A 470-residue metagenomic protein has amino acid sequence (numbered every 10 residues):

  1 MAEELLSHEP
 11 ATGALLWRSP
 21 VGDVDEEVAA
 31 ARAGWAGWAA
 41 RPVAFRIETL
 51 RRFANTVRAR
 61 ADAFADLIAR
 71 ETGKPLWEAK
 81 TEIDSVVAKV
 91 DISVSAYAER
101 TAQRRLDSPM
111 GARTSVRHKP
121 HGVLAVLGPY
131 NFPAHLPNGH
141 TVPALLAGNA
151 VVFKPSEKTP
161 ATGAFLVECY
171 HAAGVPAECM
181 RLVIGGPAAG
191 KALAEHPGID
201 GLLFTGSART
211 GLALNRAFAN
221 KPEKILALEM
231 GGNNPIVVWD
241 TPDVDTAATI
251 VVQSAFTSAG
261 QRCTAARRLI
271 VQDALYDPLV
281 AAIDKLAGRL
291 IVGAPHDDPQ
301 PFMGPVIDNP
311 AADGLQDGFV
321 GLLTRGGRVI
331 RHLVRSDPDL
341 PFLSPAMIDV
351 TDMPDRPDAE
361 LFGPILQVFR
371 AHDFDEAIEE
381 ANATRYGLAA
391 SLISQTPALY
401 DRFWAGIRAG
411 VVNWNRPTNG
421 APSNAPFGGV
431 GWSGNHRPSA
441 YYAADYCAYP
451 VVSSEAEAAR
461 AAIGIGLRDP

Functional and structural regions predicted by a protein language model:
M1-R113: N-terminal Rossmann-like NAD(P)+-binding subdomain of aldehyde/semialdehyde dehydrogenases
E9-R18, I199, R335, F342-P470: Conserved C-terminal structural/oligomerization subdomain of aldehyde/semialdehyde dehydrogenase
G13, R46, I68, V90 (+9 more regions): Residue-level signal for inorganic ion chemistry
L16-S19, A33-A40, V126, I236-W239 (+5 more regions): Short, well-ordered beta-strand elements within core beta-sheets of diverse protein domains
W35, A39, A54-A61, A65 (+16 more regions): Structural signal for hydrophobic packing residues in well-ordered secondary-structure cores of soluble enzyme domains
R104-T246, A371: Rossmann-like NAD(P) dinucleotide-binding subdomain of oxidoreductase/dehydrogenase enzymes
A150-V152, V329, V411: A short hydrophobic/small-residue beta-strand
G174, T210-D352, W414, A462-I463 (+1 more regions): ALDH superfamily catalytic-core signature
